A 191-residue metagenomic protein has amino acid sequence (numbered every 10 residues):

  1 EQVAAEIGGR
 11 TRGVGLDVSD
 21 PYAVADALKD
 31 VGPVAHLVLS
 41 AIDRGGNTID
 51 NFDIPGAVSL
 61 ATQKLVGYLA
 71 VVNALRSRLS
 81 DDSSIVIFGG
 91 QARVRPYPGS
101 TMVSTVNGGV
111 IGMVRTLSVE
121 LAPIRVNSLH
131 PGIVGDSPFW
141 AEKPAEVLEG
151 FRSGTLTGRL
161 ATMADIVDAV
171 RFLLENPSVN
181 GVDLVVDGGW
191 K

Functional and structural regions predicted by a protein language model:
E6-Y22: Rossmann-fold cofactor-recognition segment
S19-P33: Conserved Rossmann-fold cofactor-binding substructure of NAD(P)-dependent oxidoreductases
V38, V86-F88, V126-L129, G181: Hydrophobic structural elements of the Rossmann-like NAD(P)H-binding subdomain that define the short-chain
L39-V58, W140-K143: Conserved mid-core segment of classical short-chain dehydrogenase/reductases
D50-N51, A57-V71, D81-A122, I133-G135: Catalytic loop of short-chain dehydrogenase/reductase
R125-G135, V185: Conserved SDR Rossmann-fold cofactor-binding beta-strand/turn motif
A145-D165: Catalytic Tyr-x(3-8)-Lys segment
R159-V186, K191: C-terminal substrate-recognition "lid" of short-chain dehydrogenase/reductases
